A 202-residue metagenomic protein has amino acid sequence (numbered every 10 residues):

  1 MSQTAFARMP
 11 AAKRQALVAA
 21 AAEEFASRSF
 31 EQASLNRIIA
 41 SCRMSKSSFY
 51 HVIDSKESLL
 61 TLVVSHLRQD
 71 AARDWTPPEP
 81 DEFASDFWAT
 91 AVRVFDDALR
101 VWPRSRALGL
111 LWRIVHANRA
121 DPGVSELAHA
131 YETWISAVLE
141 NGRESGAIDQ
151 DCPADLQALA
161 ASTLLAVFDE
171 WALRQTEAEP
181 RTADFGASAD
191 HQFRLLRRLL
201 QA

Functional and structural regions predicted by a protein language model:
M1-A12, R174: N-terminal intrinsically disordered/low-complexity leader segments
A16, E24-S58, L62: Helix-turn-helix
A20-E24, S41, L62, D97 (+2 more regions): Short amphipathic alpha-helical elements of helix-turn-helix/winged-helix folds
L62, T76-R104, A154, A158-A161 (+1 more regions): Hydrophobic alpha-helical connector segments
V64-A71: Short, basic, alpha-helical segments at the C-terminal edge of helix-turn-helix-like DNA-binding modules
V92, D96, E132, S136-E140 (+4 more regions): An amphipathic alpha-helix signature
D96-S136, D155-A158: Short secondary-structure transition hinges
L110-R113, R143-Q192: Hydrophobic/aromatic-rich alpha-helical bundle segments in the mid-to-C-terminal region
